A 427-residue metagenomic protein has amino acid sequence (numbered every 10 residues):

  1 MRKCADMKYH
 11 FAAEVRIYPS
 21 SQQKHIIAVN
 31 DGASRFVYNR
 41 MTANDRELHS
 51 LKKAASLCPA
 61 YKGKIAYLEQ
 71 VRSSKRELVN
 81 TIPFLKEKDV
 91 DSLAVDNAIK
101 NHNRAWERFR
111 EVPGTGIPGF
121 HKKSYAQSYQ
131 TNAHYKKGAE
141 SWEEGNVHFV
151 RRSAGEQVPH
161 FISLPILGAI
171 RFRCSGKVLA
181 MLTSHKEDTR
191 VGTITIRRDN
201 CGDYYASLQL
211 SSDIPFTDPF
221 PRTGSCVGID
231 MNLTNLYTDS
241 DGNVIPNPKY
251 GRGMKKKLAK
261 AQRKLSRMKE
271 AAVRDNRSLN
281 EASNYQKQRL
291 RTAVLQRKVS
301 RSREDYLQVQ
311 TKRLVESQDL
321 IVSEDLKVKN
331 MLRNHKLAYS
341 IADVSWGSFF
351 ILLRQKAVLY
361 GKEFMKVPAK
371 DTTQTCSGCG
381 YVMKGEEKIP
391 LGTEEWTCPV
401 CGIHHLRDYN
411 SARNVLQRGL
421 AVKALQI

Functional and structural regions predicted by a protein language model:
M1-I427: Nucleic-acid substrate recognition interfaces
